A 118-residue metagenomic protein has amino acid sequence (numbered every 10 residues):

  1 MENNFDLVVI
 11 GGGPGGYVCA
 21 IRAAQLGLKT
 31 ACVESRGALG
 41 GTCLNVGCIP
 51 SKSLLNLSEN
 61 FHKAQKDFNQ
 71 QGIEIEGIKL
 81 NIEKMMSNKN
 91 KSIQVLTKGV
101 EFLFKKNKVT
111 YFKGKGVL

Functional and structural regions predicted by a protein language model:
M1-G13: Beta1/beta-strand and adjacent pyrophosphate-binding region of the FAD-binding site in flavoprotein oxidoreductases
E2-N4, R22-L28, E34-L118: Glycine-rich flavin
I10, V33-E34: The conserved SAM/SAH-binding core of class I Rossmann-like methyltransferase domains, concentrating on the hydrophobic
G16-Y17: N-terminal Rossmann-fold NAD(P) dinucleotide-binding loop
